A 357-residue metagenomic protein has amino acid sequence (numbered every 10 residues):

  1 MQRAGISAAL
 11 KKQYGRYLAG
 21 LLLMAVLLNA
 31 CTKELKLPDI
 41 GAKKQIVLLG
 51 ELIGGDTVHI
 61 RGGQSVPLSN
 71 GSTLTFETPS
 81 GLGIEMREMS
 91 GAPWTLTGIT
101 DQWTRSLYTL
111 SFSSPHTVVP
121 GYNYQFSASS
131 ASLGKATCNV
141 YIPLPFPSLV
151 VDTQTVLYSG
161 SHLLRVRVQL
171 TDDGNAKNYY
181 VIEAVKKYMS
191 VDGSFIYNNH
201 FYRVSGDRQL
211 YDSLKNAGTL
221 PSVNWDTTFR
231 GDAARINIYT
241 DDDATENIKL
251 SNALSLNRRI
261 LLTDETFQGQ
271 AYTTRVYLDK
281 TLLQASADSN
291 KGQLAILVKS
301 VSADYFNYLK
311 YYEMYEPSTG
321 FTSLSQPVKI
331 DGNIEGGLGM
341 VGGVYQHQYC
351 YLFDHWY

Functional and structural regions predicted by a protein language model:
M1-Q2, A184: Short intrinsically disordered, low-complexity coil segments enriched in acidic
R3-L18: Bacterial N-terminal signal peptides that target proteins for export
L27-A30: C-terminal motif of bacterial Sec signal peptides marking the signal peptidase cleavage site
T32-Y357: A sequence/structural signal for flexible, mid-protein segments enriched in small/helix-disrupting residues
